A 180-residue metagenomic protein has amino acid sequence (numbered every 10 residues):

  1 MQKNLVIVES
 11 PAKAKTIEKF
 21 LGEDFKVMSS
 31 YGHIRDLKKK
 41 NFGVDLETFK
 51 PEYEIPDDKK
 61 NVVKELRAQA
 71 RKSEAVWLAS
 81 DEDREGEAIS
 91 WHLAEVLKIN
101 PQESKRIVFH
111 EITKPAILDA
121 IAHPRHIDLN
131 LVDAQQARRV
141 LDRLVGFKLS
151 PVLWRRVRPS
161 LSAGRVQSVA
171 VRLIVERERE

Functional and structural regions predicted by a protein language model:
M1-Q136, V169: Intrinsically disordered, low-complexity regulatory segments
I112-E180: C-terminal or mid-to-C-terminal helical accessory/interaction module adjacent to the motor/catalytic core
